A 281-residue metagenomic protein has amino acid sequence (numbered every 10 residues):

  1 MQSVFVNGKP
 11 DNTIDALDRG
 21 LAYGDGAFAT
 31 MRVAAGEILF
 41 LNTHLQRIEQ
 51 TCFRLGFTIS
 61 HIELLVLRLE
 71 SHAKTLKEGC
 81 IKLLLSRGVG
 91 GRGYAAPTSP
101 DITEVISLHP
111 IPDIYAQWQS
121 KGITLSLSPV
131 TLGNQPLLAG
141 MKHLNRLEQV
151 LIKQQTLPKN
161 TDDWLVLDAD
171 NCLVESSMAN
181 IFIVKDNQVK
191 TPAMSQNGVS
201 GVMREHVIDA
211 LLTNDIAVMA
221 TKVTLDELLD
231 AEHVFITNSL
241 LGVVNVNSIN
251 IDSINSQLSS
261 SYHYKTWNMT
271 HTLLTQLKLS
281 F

Functional and structural regions predicted by a protein language model:
M1-E63, L67-E70, C80, S86 (+2 more regions): Helix-start/capping segments and mature chain N-termini
H72-L76: Phosphate/pyrophosphate-binding loops at sites that engage ATP/ADP/AMP, CoA/4′-phosphopantetheine, polyphosphate
